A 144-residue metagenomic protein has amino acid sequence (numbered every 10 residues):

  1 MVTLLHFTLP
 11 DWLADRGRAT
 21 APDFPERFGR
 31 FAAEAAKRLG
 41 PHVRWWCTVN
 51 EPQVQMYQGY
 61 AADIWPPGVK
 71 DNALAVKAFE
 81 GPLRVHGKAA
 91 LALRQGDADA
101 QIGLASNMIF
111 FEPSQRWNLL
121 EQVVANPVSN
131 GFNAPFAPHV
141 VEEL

Functional and structural regions predicted by a protein language model:
M1-L144: Non-catalytic scaffold segments within catalytic domains of secreted glycoside hydrolases
